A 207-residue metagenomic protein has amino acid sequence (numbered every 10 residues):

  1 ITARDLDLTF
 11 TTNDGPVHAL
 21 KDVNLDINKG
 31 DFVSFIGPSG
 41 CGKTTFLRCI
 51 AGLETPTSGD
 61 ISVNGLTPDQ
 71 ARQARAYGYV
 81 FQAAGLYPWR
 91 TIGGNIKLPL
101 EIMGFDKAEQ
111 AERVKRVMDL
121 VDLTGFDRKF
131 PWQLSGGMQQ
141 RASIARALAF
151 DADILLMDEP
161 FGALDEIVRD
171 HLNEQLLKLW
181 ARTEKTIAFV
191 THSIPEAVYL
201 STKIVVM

Functional and structural regions predicted by a protein language model:
I36-P38: The feature captures the beta-strand-to-loop junction immediately N-terminal to the Walker
A51: Helix-to-loop junction immediately C-terminal to a conserved catalytic motif
G59-D69: Conserved ABC transporter NBD signature motif
R90-K97: Short coil-to-helix segment of the ABC ATPase nucleotide-binding domain corresponding to the Q-loop/switch region
K97, E101, A108-F126, K178: Conserved ABC ATPase "signature" region
K129-W132, F150: Conserved signature/switch motifs of ABC ATPase nucleotide-binding domains
L155-D158: Catalytic Walker B motif of ABC-type/P-loop ATPase nucleotide-binding domains
